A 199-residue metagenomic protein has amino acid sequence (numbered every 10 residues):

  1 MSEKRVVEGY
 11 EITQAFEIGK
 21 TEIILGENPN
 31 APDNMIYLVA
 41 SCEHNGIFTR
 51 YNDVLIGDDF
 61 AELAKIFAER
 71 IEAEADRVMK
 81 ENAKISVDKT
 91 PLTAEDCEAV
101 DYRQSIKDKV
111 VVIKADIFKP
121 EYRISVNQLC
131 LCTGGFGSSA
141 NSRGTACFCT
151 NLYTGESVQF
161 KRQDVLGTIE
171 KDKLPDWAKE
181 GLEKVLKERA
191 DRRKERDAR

Functional and structural regions predicted by a protein language model:
M1-A15: Negatively charged, low-complexity tracts enriched in Asp/Glu with abundant Ser/Thr
A15, I23-G26: N-terminal globular core domains of eukaryotic regulatory proteins
K20-I24, A31-D33, F60, E69: Low-complexity, Ser/Thr/Pro-rich intrinsically disordered linker/stalk segments at domain junctions
L25-D53: Short aromatic-glycine-(Arg/Gly/Cys) micro-motifs in beta-strand/loop hairpins
R50-K80: Compact mixed alphabeta submodule
I56-I66, T150-R199: Intrinsically disordered, low-complexity, charged/polar segments
E72-P120: Mixed-charge, Lys/Arg-rich low-complexity intrinsically disordered regions
K109-C147: Short beta-strand-centered aromatic/proline hotspots
